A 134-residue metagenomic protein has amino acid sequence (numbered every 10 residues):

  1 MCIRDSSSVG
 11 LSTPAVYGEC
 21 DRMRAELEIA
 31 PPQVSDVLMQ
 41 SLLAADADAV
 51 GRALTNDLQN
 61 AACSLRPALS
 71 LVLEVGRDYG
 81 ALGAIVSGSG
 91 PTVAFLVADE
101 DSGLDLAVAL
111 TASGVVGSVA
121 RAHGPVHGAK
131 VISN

Functional and structural regions predicted by a protein language model:
M1-D5: Conserved small/polar residues in nucleotide/adenosyl-binding loops
S6-I29, D36-S64: Active-site rim beta-loop-alpha module in soluble metabolic enzymes
P31-P32, A112: Intrinsic-disorder-associated interaction segments
M39-N134: Glycine-rich, charge-dense phosphate/pyrophosphate-binding loop(s) and the adjacent flexible "lid"/catalytic subdomain
